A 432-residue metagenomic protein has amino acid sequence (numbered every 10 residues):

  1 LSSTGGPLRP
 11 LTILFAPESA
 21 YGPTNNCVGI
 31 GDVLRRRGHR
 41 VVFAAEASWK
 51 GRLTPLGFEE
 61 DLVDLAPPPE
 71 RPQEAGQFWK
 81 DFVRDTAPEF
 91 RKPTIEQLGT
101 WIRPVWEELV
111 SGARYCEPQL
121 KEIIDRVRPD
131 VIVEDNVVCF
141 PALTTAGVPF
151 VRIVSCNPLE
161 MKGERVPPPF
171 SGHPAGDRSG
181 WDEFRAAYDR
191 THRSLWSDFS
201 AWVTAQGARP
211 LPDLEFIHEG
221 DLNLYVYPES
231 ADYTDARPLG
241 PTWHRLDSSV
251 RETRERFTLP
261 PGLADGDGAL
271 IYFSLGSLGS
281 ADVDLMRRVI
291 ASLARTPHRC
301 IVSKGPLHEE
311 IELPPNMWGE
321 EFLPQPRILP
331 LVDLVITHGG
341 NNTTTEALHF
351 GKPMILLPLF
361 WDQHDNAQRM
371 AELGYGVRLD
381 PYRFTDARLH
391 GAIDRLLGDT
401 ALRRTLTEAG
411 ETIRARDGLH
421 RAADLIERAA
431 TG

Functional and structural regions predicted by a protein language model:
T4-S19, N26-V42, R52-G57, S179-D198 (+6 more regions): Nucleotide-activated sugar donor-binding and catalytic core shared by glycosyltransferases and related lipid-linked
P7, Y227-L334: Donor-nucleotide binding loops and adjacent catalytic segments primarily of GT-B fold Leloir glycosyltransferases
A16, A44, V63-A66, I153-C156 (+5 more regions): Generic beta-sheet signal
W49-G57, F140-T145, I217-H218, D232-P241 (+2 more regions): Short loop/helix-cap segments at secondary-structure boundaries that form the rim of catalytic
F58, G147-P149, H298, K352: A short helix->loop->beta-strand "cap" motif at the edges of active sites that frequently abuts
V63-V127, R185: Phosphate/nucleotide-donor binding subsite
P69-E70, W106-D182, S230: Conserved nucleotide-sugar donor-interacting segment of glycosyltransferase catalytic cores, predominantly GT-B
P69-Q77, E160-P168, R254-F257, L329-L331 (+2 more regions): Short, charged, surface-exposed secondary-structure boundary motifs
